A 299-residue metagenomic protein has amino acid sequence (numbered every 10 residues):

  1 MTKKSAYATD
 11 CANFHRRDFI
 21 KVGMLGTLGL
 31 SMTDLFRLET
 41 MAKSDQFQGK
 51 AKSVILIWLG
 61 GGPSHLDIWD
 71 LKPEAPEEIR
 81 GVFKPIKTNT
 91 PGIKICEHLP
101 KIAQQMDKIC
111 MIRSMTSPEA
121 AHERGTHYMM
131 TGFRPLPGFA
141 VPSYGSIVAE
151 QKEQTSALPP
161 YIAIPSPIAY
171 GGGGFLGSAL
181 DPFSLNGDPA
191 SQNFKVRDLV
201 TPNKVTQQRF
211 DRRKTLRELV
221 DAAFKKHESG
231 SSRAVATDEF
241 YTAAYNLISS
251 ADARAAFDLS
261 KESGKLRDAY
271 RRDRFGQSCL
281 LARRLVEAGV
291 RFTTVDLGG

Functional and structural regions predicted by a protein language model:
M1-G299: Ligand-binding pockets and gating/stacking loops
